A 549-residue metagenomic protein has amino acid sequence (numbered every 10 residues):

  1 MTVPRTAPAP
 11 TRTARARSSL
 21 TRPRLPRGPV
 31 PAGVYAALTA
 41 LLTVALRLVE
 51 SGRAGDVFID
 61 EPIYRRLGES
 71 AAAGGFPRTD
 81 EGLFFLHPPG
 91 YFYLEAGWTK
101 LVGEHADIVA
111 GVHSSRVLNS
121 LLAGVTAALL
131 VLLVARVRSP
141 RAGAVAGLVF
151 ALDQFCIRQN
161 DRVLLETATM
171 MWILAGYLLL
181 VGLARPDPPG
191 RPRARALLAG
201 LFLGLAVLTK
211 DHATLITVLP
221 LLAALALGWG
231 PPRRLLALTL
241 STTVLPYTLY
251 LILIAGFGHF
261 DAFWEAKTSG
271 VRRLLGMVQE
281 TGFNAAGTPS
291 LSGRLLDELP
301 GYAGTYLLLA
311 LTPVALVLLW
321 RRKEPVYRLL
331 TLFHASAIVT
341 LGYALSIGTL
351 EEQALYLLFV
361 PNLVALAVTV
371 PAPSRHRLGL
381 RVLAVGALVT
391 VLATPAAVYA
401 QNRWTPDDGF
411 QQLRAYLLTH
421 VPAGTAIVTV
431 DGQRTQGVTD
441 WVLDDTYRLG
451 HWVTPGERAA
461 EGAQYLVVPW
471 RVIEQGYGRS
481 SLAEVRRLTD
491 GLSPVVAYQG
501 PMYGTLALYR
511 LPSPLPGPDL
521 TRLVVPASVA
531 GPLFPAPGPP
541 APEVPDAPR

Functional and structural regions predicted by a protein language model:
P26-V30, A135-R136, R141, D187-R193 (+4 more regions): Membrane-interface helix-loop-helix junctions at transmembrane boundaries of multi-pass membrane enzymes, predominantly
A37-L41, V145, L201-L203, P220 (+5 more regions): Transmembrane alpha-helix segments characteristic of polytopic inner-membrane glycan-assembly/cell-envelope
F58, F155-A168, E351: Short acidic/glycine- and proline-prone juxtamembrane loop motifs at membrane-interface regions of multi-pass membrane
R136-R141, G176-A196, A206, V370: Membrane-interface transmembrane helices that cradle and orient dolichyl/undecaprenyl
T209, A213, I347, T369-P371 (+1 more regions): Transmembrane alpha-helical segments
R234-N284, G304: Membrane-lumen/periplasm interface segments of specific transmembrane helices in polyprenyl phosphate-linked
R403-D407, L417-Q475, P501-Y509: Short periplasmic/luminal acceptor-recognition loop of GT-C membrane glycosyltransferases, typified by
G462-R549: Aromatic/acidic, Gly/Pro-rich catalytic loop(s) in extracytoplasmic/lumenal soluble domains of multi-pass membrane
